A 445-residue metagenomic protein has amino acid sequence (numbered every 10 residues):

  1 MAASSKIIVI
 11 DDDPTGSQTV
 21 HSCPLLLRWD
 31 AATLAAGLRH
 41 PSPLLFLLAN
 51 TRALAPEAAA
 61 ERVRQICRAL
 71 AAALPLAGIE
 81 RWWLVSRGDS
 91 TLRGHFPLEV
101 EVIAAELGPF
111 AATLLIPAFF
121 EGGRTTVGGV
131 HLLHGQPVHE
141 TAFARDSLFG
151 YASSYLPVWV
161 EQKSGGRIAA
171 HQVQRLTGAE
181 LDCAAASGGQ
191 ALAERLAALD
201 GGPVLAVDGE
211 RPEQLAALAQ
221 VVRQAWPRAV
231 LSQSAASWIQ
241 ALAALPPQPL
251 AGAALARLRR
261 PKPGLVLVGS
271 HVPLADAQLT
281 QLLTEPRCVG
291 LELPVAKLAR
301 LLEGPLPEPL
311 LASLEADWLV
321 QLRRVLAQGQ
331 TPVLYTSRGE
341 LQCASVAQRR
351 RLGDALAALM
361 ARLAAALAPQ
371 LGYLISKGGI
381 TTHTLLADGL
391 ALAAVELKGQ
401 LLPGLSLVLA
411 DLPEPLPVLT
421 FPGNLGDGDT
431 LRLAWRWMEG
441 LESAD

Functional and structural regions predicted by a protein language model:
A2-D11, Q18-H21, L34-A36, P41-P43 (+4 more regions): Cap/lid and interdomain-hinge subdomains that line or gate substrate/regulatory clefts in soluble alpha/beta enzymes
P14-G16, G88-P97, F120-G122, E210-Q214 (+5 more regions): Gly/Ser/Thr-rich loops at beta-strand to alpha-helix junctions that form or flank small-molecule/cofactor-binding
Q18-L48, D317-R324, G329, E396-P415: N-terminal short beta-loop-beta anion/metal-coordinating cradle
T19-S22, H95-E99, R124-L132, A216-V221 (+5 more regions): Short acidic, glycine/serine/threonine-rich loops at helix termini
C23-L26, L371-G372, I380-T430: Conserved, well-ordered active-site substructure
H40-T51, L407-A444: A structural-propensity feature for long, helix-poor, extended segments
L133-L314: Conserved, well-structured core segments that form the ligand-binding/active-site neighborhood of functional domains
E315-K377: C-terminal structural cap/anchor segments
